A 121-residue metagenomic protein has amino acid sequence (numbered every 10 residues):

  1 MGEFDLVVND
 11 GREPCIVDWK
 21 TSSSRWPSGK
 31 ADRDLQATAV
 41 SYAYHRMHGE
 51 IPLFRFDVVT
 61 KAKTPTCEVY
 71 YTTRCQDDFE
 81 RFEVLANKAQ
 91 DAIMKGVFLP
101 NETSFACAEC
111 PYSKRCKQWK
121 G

Functional and structural regions predicted by a protein language model:
M1-A37, M47: Non-catalytic protein-protein interaction segments used by genome-maintenance enzymes to assemble and couple activities
G29-A31, A43-G121: Metal-dependent nuclease catalytic regions and adjoining charged, substrate-binding loops involved in nucleic-acid end
